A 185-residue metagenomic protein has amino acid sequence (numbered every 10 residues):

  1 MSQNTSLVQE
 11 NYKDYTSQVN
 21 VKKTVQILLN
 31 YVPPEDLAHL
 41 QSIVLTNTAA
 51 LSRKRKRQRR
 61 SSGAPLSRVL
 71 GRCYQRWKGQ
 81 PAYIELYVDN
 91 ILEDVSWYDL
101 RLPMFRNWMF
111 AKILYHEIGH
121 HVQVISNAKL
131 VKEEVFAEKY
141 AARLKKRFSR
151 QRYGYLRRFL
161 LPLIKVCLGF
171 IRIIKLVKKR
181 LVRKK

Functional and structural regions predicted by a protein language model:
M1-E85, V95-L102, L181: A metal-dependent hydrolase signature that marks the N-terminal structural subdomain at the beginning of catalytic folds
S2-L7, V19-K22, F148-K185: Long, well-structured alpha-helical subdomains associated with metal-dependent extracellular/ecto-lumenal hydrolases
V21, A111, E133: Hydrophobic (often cysteine-bearing) scaffold residues that line and stabilize catalytic clefts of nucleotide/cofactor
V88-N90: Short, small-residue-rich loop/turn micro-motifs
L92-I113, A128-K129: Short pre-active-site segment immediately N-terminal to the catalytic Zn-binding motif
K112-I125, A137: Active-site recognition of the HExxH zinc-binding catalytic motif
V124-V135, R152-L156: Short conserved catalytic/interaction loops centered on acidic-Pro-aromatic/His motifs
K132-R147: An active-site-proximal "capping" alpha-helix that borders the catalytic cofactor pocket
